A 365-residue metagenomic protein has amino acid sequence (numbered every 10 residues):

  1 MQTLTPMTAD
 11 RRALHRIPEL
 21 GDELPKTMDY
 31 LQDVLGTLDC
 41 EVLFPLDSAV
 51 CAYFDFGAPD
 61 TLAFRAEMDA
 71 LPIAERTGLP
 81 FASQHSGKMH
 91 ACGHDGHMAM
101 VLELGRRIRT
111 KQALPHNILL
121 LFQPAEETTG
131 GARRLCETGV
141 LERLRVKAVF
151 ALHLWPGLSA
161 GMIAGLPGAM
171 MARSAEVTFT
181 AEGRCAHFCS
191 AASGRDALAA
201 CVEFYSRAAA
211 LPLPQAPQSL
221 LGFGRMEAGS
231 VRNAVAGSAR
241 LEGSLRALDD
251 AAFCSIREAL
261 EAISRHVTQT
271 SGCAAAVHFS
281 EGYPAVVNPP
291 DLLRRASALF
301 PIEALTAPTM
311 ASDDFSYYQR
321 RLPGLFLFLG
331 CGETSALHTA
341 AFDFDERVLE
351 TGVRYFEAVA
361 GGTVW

Functional and structural regions predicted by a protein language model:
M1-H90, A99, R106-L114: Acidic/His- and Gly-rich active-site-bordering loop/insert found across diverse amide/peptide-bond hydrolases
M1-P18, T37, T110, A181-E182 (+3 more regions): N-terminal hydrophobic/helix-forming segments and targeting peptides
L14, A52, F64, H94 (+8 more regions): Divalent metal-coordination and catalytic microenvironments
A63-R65, V177, F326-C331: Non-cysteine beta-strand/loop elements that form the S-adenosyl-L-methionine
L71-I73, G78-M89, D95-G96, A113-R225 (+2 more regions): Histidine/acidic-residue-rich, glycine-tolerant segments that coordinate divalent metal ions
E103, R107-K111, R207, G362: Active-site catalytic microenvironments for nucleophilic, acid-base chemistry
L198-W365: Metal-dependent amide/peptide-bond hydrolase catalytic core, centered on the "pita-bread" metallohydrolase fold
